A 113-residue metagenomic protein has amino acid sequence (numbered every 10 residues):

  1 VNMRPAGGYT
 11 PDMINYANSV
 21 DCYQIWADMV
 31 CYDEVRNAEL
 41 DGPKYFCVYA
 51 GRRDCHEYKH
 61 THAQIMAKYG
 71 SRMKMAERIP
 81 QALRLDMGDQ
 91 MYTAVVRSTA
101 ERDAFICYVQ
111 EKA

Functional and structural regions predicted by a protein language model:
N2-N18, R78: Glycine-rich phosphate/pyrophosphate-binding beta-alpha loops
N18-V30: C-terminal, non-catalytic macromolecule-binding modules
A27-A113: Peripheral (often C-terminal) accessory segments that flank ATP-dependent C-N-forming ligase machineries
